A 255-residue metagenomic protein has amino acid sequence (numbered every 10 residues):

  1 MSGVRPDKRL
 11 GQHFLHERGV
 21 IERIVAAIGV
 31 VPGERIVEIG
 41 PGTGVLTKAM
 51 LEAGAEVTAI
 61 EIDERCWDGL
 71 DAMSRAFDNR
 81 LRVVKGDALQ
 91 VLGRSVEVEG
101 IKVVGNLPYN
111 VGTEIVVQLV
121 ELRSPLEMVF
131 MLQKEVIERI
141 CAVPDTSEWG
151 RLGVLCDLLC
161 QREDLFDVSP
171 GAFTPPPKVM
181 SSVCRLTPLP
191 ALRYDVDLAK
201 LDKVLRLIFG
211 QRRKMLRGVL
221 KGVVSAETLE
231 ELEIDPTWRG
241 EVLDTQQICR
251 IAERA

Functional and structural regions predicted by a protein language model:
M1-L207, R250-E253: Catalytic cores of RNA-modifying enzymes
L205-A255: C-terminal lobe and adjacent flexible extensions of AdoMet/dcAdoMet transferase-like proteins
